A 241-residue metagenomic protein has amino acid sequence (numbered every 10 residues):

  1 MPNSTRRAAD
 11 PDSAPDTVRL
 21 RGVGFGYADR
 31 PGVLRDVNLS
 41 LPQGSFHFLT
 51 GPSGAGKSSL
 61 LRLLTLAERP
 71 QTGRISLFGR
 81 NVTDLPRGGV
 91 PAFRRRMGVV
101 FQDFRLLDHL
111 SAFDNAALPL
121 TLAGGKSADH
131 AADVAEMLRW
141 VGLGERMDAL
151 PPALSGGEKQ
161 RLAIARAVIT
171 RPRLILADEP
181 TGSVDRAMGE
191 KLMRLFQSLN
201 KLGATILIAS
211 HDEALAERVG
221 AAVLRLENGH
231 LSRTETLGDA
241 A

Functional and structural regions predicted by a protein language model:
T65: Helix-to-loop junction immediately C-terminal to a conserved catalytic motif
G73-N81: Conserved ABC transporter NBD signature motif
V82-G98, L199-K201: ABC ATPase NBD coupling module
L110-L118: Short coil-to-helix segment of the ABC ATPase nucleotide-binding domain corresponding to the Q-loop/switch region
L150-L154, E158-Q160: Conserved ABC ATPase signature
I169-R173: A short, proline-enriched helix->beta-strand linker immediately N-terminal to the Walker B motif in ABC-type P-loop
I175-D178: Catalytic Walker B motif of ABC-type/P-loop ATPase nucleotide-binding domains
